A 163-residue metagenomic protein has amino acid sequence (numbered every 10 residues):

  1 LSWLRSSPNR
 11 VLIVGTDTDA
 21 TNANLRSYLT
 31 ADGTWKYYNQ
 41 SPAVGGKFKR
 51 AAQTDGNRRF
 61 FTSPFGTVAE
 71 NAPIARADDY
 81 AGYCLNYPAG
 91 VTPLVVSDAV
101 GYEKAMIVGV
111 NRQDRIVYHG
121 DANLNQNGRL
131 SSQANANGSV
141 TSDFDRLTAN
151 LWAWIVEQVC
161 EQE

Functional and structural regions predicted by a protein language model:
L1-P73: A glycine-rich, often tryptophan-bearing local segment used as a flexible ligand/cofactor-contacting loop or short
W3, V14-G15, T30-T34, R76 (+5 more regions): Generic ordered-secondary-structure signal
L25, P64, C84, A149-N150 (+1 more regions): Extended low-polarity, hydrophobic cluster-rich segments
T30-A31, K36-Y37, A99-E163: Extracellular ligand-binding/catalytic regions of CAZymes and related secreted enzymes and adhesion modules
S41-S131: Catalytic beta-strand/loop cores that center a nucleophilic Ser/Cys/Thr and support acyl-enzyme chemistry
